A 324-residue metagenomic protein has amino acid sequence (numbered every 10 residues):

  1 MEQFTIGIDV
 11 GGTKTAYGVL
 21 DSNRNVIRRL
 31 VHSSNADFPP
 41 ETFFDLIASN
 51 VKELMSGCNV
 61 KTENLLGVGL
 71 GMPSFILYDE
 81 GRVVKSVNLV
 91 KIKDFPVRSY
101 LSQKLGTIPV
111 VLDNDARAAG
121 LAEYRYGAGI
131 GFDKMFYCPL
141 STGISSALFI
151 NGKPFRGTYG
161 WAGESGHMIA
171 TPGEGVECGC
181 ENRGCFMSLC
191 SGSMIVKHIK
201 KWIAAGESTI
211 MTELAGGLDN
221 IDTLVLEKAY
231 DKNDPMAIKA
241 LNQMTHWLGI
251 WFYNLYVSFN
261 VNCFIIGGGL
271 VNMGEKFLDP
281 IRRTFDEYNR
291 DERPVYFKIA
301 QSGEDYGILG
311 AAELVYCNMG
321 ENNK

Functional and structural regions predicted by a protein language model:
M1-G67, I76-R82, S99-P109, R125-F132 (+2 more regions): ATP-binding/phosphotransfer module of carbohydrate and carboxylate kinases, centering on a glycine-rich
D9, D115, S141: Active-site glycine-centered loops adjacent to acidic/histidine catalytic or metal-binding residues that shape
D21-S22, M72, I150-N151: A cytosolic small-molecule/anion-sensing beta-strand core signal
L30-H32, V87, T158: Short hydrophobic alpha-helix segments
S33-N35, K91-I92, A162-E164, A170: A short acidic/small-residue loop/turn micro-motif
G81-K93: A charged helix-plus-loop insertion that forms the helical arch/lid used to bind and gate nucleic-acid substrates
V110-N114: General beta-strand structural signal in soluble alpha/beta enzymes
I130-L189: Glycine-rich phosphate-binding loop of actin/hexokinase-like ATP-binding domains
